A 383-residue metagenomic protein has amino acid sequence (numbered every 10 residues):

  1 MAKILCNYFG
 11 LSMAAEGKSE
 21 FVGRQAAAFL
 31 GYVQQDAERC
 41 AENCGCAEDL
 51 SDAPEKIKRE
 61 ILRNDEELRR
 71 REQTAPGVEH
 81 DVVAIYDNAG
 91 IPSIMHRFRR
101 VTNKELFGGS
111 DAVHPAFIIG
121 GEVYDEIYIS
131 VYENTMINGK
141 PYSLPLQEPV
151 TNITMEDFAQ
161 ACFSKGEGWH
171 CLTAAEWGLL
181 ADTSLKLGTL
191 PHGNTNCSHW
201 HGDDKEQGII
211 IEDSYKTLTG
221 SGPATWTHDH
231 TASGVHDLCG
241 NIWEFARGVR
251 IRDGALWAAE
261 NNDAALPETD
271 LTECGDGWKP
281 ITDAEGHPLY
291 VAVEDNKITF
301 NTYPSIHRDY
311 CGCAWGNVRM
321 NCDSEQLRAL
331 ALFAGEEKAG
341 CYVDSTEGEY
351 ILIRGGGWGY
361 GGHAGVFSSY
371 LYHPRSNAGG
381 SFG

Functional and structural regions predicted by a protein language model:
M1-I57: Compositionally biased, non-globular sequence tracts
V22-R24, R252-A255: A short local loop/turn or secondary-structure capping micro-motif enriched for an aromatic residue
L50, P54-I57, Q73, A159 (+2 more regions): Interface-prone segments of viral and bacterial extracellular assemblies
P54-H80: Charged, compositionally biased non-catalytic regions
R59, R63, G178, D203-Q207 (+4 more regions): C-terminal, surface-exposed recognition/capping segments
V78-G168, D253-F300, F382: Extracellular adhesion/carbohydrate-recognition regions
A112-L238, I242, T269, F382: Short aromatic-cysteine micro-motif
L185-L190, R250, A259-N261: Short secondary-structure boundary/capping segments
